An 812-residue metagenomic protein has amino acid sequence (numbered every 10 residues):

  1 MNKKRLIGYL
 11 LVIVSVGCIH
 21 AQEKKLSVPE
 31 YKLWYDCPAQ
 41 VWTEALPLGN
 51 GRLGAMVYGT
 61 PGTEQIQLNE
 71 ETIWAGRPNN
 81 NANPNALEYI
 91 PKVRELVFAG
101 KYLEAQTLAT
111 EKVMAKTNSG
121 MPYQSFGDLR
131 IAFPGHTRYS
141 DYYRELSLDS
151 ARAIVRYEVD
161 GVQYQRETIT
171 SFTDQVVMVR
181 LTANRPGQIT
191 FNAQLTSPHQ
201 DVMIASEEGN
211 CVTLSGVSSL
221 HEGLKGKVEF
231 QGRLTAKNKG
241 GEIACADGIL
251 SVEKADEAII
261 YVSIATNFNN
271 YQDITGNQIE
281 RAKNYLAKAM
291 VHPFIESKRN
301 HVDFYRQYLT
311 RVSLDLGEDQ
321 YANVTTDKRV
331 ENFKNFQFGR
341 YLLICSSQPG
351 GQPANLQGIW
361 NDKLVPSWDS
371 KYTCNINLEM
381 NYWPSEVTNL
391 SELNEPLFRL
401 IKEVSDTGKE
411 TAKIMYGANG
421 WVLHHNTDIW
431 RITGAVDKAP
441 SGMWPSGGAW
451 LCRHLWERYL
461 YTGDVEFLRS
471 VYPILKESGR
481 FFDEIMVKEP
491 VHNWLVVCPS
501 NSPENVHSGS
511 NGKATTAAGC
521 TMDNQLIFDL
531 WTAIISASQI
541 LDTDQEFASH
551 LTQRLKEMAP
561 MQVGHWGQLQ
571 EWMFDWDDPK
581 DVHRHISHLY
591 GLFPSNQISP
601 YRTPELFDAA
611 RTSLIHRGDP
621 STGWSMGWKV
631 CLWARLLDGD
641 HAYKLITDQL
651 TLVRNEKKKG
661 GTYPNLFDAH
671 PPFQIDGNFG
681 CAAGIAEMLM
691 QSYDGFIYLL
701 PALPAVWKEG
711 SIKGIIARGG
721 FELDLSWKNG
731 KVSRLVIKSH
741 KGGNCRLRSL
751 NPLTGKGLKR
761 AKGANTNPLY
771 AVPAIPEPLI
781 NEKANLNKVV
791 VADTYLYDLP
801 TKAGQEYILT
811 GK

Functional and structural regions predicted by a protein language model:
M1-E23: Bacterial Sec-dependent N-terminal signal peptides
Q22-P440, L455-Y459, K476-G479, P490 (+10 more regions): Aromatic-residue-lined binding/catalytic grooves and analogous aromatic/hydrophobic interfacial grooves in multimeric
G358, D362, L495-V497, N505 (+2 more regions): C-terminal catalytic domain of Rieske-type non-heme iron oxygenases
N377, W444-R458, F467-E484, S625 (+2 more regions): Extended, hydrophobic alpha-helical segments in both membrane/secreted and soluble proteins
A449-R453, P473, L592, D608 (+5 more regions): Feature representing long, continuous alpha-helical segments
E477-A537: Acidic/histidine-rich catalytic neighborhood
P503-G519, T662-F673, W707-G710: Short beta-alpha connecting loops at secondary-structure transitions that line or flank enzyme active sites
D668, I675, L689, D694-A717: Acidic, turn-prone loop/beta-hairpin segments
